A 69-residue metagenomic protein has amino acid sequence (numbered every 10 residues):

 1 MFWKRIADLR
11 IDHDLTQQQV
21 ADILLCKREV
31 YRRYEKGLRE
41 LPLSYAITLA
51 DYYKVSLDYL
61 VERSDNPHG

Functional and structural regions predicted by a protein language model:
M1-D12: A short, Lys/Arg-rich alpha-helix, primarily the initiator
A7, R28-K36, Y52-L57: K/E-rich alpha-helical interaction surfaces of small helical-bundle regulatory domains
I11, L25, K36-L38, D65: Residue-level detection of the helix-turn-helix DNA-binding "recognition helix"
D12, D51, V61-G69: Short, charged recognition helix plus adjacent turn of helix-turn-helix-like nucleic-acid-binding domains
L15-R33: Short alpha-helical DNA-recognition segment
L25, S44-Y59: DNA major-groove recognition helix of helix-turn-helix/homeodomain DNA-binding modules
L38-T48, P67-G69: Short, basic-rich loop-to-helix N-cap that marks the start of a DNA-contacting helix
